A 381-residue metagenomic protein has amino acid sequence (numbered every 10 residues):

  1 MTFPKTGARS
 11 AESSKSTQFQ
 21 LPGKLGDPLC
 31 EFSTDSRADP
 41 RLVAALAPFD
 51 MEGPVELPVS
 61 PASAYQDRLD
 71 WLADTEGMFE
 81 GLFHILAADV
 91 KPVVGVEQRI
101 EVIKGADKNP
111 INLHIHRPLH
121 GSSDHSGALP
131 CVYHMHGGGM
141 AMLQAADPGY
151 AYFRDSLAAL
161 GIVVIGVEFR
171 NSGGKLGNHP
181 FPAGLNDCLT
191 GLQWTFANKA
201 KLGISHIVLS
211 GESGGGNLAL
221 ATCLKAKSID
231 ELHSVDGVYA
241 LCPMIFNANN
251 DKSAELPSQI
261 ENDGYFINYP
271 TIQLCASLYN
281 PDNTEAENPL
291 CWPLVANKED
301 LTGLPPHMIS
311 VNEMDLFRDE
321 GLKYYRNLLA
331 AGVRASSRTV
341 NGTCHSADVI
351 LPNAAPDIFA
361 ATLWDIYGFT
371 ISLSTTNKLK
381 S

Functional and structural regions predicted by a protein language model:
F3-A45, D50-L69, F83-V90, E97-S381: Alpha/beta-hydrolase superfamily serine-hydrolase fold, recognizing
W71-T75: UBC/E2-like fold recognition across ubiquitin and ubiquitin-like conjugation systems, capturing catalytically active
E76, E80-H84: A short, charged, amphipathic alpha-helix used as a generic interaction element across diverse proteins
